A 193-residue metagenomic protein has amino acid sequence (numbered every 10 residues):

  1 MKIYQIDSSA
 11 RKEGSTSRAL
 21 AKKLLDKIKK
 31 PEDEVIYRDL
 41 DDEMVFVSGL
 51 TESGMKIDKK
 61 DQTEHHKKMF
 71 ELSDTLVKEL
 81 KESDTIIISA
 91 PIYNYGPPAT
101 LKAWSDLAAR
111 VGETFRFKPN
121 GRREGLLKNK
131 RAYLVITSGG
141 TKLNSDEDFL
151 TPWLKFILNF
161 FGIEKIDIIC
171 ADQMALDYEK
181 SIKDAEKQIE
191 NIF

Functional and structural regions predicted by a protein language model:
M1-A90, Y95-A103, Q188-F193: N-terminal beta1-alpha1-beta2 submodule of the flavodoxin-like/Rossmannoid cofactor-binding fold
K2, E34, K130-A132, E164-K165: Residues at the starts of beta-strands that form the adenosine-phosphate
A10-K12, G139-K142, Q173-L176: Short histidine/acidic/glycine/proline-rich micro-motifs that form metal- and phosphate-coordinating active-site loops
K29-P31, L127-K130, F161: A short, structured loop/turn motif at beta-sheet edges
L40, T137, A171-Q173: Active-site donor-binding loop signature of nucleotide-sugar glycosyltransferases
F46, R122-R123, K165: Glycine-rich, flexible loop/turn motifs
K68-P152: Helix-loop-strand module that forms the ligand-binding subsite of alpha/beta enzymes
N144-F193: Glycine-rich phosphate/pyrophosphate-binding loop and the adjoining helix
